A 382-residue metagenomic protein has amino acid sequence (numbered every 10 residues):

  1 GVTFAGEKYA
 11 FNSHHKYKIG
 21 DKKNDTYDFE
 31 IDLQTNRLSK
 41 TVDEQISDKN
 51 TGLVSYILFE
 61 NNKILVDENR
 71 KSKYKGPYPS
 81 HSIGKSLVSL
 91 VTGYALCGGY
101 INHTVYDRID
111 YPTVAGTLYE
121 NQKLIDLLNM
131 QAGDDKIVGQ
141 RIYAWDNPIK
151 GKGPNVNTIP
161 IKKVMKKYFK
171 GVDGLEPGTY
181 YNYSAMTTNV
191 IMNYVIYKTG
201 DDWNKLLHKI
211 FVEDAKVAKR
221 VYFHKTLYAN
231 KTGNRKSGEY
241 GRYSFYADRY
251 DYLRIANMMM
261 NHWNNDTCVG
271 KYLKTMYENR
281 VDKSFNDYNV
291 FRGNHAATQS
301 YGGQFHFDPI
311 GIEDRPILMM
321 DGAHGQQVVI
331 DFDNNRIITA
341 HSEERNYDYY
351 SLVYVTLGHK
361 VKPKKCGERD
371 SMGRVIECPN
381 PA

Functional and structural regions predicted by a protein language model:
G1, I317-A382: Structured C-terminal helix/loop/strand segments within mature extracytoplasmic catalytic/sensor domains
G1-K73, I101, N129, T356-P381: N-terminal leader/targeting segments and the immediately adjacent pre-domain N-terminus
E44-K49, S80, A95-Y180: Active-site-proximal loop and beta-strand segments within enzyme catalytic domains
N62, P79-H103, L127, I191-V195 (+1 more regions): Active-site SXXK
N69, Y74-K75, Q140-A229, Y243: Catalytic-site signature segments of enzymes, centered on catalytic residues
C97-D135, G174, M186, T199-R242 (+2 more regions): Active-site helix/loop module of the DD-peptidase/beta-lactamase fold, centered on the serine-lysine SxxK catalytic
T187-Y194, Y243-N265, Q326-E343: Active-site-proximal alpha-helical segments within enzyme catalytic domains
H224, T232, N279-I338: Active-site Gly/Thr loop motif
